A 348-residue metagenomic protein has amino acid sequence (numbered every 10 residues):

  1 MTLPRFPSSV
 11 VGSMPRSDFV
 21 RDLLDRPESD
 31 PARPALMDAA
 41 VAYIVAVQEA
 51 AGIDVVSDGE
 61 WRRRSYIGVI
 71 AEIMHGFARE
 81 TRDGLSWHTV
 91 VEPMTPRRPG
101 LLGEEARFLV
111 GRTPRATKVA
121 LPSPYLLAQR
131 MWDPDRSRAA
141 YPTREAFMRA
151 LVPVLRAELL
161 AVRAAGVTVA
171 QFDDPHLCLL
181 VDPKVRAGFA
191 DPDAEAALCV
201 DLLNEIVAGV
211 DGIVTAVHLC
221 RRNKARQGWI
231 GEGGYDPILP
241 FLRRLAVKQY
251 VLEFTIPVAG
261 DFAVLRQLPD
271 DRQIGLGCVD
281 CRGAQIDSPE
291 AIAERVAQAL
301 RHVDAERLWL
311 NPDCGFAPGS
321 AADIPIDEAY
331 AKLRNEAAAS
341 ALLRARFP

Functional and structural regions predicted by a protein language model:
M1-P348: Domain-level signal for soluble alpha/beta catalytic cores
